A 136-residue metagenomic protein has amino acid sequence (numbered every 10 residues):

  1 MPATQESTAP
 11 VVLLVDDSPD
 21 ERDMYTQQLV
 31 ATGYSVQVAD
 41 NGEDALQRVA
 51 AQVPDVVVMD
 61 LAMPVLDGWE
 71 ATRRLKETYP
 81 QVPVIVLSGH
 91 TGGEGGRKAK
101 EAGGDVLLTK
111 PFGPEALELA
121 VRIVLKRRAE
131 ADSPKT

Functional and structural regions predicted by a protein language model:
M1-L13, E115-T136: Non-catalytic signal-transmission and effector/linker regions of two-component phosphorelay proteins
D23-A31: Charged docking surfaces used in two-component/phosphorelay signaling
G33-D40, R48: Short hydrophobic/Thr-rich beta-strand motif most characteristic of the beta2 strand and flanking loop of CheY-like
Q52-V58: Active-site beta3 strand of CheY-like receiver
M63: Receiver (REC) domain active-site loop signature in two-component systems and cognate sites in sensor histidine kinases
K110: A Lys-centered signature of the CheY-like receiver
